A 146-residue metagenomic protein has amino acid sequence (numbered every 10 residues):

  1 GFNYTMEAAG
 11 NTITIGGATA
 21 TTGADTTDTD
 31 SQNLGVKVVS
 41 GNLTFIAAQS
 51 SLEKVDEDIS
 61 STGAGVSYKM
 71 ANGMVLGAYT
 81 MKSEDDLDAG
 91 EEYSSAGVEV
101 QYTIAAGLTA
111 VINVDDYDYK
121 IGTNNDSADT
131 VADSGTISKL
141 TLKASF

Functional and structural regions predicted by a protein language model:
G1-F146: Outer-membrane beta-barrel proteins
